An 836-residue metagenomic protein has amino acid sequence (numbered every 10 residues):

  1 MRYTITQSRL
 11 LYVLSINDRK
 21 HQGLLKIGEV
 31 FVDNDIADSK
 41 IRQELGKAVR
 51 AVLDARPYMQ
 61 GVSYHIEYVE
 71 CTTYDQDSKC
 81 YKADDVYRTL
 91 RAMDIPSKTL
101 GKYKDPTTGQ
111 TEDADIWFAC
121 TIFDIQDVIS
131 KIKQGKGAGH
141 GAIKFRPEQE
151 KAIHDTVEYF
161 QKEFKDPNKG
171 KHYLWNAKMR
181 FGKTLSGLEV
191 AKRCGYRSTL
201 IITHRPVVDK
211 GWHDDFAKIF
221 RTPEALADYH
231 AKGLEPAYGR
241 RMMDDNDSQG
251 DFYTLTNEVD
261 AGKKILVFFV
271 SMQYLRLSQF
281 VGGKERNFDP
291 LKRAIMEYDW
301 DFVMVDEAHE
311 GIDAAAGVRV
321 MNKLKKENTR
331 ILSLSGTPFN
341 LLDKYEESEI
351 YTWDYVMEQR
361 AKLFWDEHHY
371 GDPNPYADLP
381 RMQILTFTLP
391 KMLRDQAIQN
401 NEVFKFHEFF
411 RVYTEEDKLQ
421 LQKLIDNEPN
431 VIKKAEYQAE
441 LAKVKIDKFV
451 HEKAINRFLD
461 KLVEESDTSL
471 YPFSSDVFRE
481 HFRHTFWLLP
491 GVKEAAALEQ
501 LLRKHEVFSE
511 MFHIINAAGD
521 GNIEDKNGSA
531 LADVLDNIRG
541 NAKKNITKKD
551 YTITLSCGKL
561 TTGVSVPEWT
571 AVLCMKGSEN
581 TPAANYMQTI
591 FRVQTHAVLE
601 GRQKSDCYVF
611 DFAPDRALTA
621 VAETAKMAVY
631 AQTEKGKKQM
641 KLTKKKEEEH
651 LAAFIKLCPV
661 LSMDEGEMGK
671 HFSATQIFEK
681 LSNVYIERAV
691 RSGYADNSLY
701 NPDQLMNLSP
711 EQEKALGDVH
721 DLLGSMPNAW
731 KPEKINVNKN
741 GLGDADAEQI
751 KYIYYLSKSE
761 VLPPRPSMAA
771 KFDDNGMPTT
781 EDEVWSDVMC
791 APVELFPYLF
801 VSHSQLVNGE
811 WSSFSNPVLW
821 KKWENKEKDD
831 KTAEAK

Functional and structural regions predicted by a protein language model:
M1-P147, F800: Non-catalytic accessory segments flanking enzymatic or RNA/DNA-binding domains
G28, I514-G636: Conserved RecA-like P-loop NTPase helicase motor core
C120, D124-G141, K423-V450, A454-R457 (+1 more regions): Long, largely alpha-helical accessory region at the distal end of helicase-like NTP-driven motors
K165-V190: Walker A/P-loop
N176-R180, H309-G311, L324-Y345: Conserved helicase ATPase motor motifs in RecA-like P-loop NTPase domains
T184-E189, R193-A227, Q273-Y274, L489-A496: Conserved Walker A/P-loop ATP-binding site and its immediately adjacent core in helicase/helicase-like ATPase domains
M272-Y274, L291-L332: SF2 helicase catalytic motif II
D343-T485, E499: Interdomain helical connector at the RecA1-RecA2 junction of SF1/SF2 helicase-like NTPases
